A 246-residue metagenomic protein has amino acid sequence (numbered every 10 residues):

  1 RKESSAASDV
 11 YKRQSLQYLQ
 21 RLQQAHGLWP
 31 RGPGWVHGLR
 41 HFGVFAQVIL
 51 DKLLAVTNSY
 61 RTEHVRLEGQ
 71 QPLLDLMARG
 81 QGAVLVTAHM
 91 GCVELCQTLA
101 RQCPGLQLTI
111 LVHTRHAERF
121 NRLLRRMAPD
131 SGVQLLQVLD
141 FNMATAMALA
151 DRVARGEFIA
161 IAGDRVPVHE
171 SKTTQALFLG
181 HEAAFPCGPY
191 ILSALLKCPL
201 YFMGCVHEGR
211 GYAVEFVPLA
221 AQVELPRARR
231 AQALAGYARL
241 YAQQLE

Functional and structural regions predicted by a protein language model:
R1-A7, Y11: Single conserved hydrophobic/aromatic residue that forms the stacking wall/gate of nucleotide- or nucleobase-binding
A6, C96, G188-P189: Conserved sugar-transfer catalytic core signal across GT-A, GT-B, and GT-C glycosyltransferases
D9-T62: Negatively charged linear elements and acidic catalytic determinants
W29, Q102-C103, R126, D130-S131 (+1 more regions): Non-catalytic C-terminal accessory region of glycerolipid acyltransferases and related lyso-lipid remodeling enzymes
H37, R79-D140, R155, V168-T174: Catalytic core of membrane glycerolipid acyltransferases/transacylases, capturing the structured, soluble-facing
A55-A83, G91: A short, well-structured juxtamembrane/interface segment
S59-V65, Q134-D140, F178-G180: Short, flexible loop segments at the rims of nucleotide/cofactor-binding pockets, characterized by
